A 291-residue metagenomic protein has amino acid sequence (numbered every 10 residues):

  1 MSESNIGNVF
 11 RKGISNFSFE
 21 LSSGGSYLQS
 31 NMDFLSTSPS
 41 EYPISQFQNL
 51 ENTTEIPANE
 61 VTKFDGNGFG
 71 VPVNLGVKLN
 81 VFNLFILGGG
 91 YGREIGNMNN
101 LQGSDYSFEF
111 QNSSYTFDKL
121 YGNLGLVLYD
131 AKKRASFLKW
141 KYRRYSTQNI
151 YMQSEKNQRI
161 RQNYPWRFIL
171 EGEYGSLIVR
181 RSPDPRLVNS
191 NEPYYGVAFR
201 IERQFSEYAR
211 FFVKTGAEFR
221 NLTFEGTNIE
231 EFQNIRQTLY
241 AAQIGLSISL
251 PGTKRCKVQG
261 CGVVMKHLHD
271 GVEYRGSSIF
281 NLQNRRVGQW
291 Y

Functional and structural regions predicted by a protein language model:
M1-K78, V179-R181, G276-Y291: Short glycine/proline- and aromatic-enriched beta-strand/turn motifs that initiate or cap beta-hairpins
M1-S22, K132-P165, P251-Y291: Outer-membrane beta-barrel biogenesis signature
S15-S23, F85-G89, L120-G122, S136-W140 (+4 more regions): Transmembrane beta-strands of outer-membrane beta-barrel proteins
S22-L28, G90-G96, V127, E173-L177 (+2 more regions): Outer-membrane beta-barrel pore domains and translocons
N31-S40, M98-S107, S136-K139, I178-N191 (+2 more regions): Outer-membrane beta-barrel translocator domains and adjoining extracellular loop/strand segments of Gram-negative
K63-N67, E109-F117, R186-P193, E231-T238: Replace "Gram-negative outer membrane beta-barrel proteins" with "bacterial and organellar outer membrane beta-barrel
G76-R180: Gram-negative (and chloroplast) outer-membrane scaffold detector with strong preference for beta-barrel transmembrane
R200-Y291: Predominantly the C-terminal beta-signal and adjacent terminal strand-loop region of outer-membrane beta-barrel
